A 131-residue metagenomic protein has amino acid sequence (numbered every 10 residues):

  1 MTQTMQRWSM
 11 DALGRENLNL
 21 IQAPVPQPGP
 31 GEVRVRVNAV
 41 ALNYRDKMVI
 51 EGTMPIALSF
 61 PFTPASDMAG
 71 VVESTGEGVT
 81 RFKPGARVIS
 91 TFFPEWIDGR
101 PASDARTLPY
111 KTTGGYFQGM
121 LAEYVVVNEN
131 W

Functional and structural regions predicted by a protein language model:
T2-W8: Short structural boundary motif marking the start of a folded domain
Q3, N19, G31, S66 (+2 more regions): Exposed loop/turn and edge beta-strand positions of beta-sandwich/beta-sheet ligand-binding modules
S9-N17: Extracellular beta-rich ligand/substrate-recognition surface
Q22-P24, V126: Generic structural detector for well-ordered beta-strands
P24-V40, T53-G99, Y116: Glycine-rich beta-strand-centered segment in the early N-terminal region that forms part of a ligand/cofactor-binding
Y44-E51: Cytochrome P450 core scaffold surrounding the K-helix E-X-X-R motif and the conserved "meander" helix-loop region
P94-W131: NAD(P)H dinucleotide-binding glycine-rich loop of Rossmann-like/cofactor-binding domains, especially the beta1-alpha1
